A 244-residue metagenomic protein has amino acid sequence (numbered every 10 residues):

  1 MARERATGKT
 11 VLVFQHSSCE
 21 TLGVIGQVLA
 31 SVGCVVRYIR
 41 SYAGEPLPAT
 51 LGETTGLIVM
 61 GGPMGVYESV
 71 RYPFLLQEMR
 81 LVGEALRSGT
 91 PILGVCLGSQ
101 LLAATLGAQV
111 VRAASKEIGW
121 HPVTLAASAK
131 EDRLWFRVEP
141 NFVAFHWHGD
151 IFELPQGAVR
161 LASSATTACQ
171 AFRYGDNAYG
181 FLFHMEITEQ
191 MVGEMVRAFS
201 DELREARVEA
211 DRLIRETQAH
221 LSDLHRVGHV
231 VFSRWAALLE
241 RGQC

Functional and structural regions predicted by a protein language model:
M1-S88, A206-C244: N-terminal beta1-alpha1 cap of cysteine-dependent amidohydrolase-like domains
L12, R37-I39, I58, L93 (+3 more regions): Hydrophobic/aromatic beta-strand patches that form the interior of the parallel beta-sheet core in alpha/beta enzyme
L22-V24, P48, E68-V70, A103-T105 (+3 more regions): Short glycine-/acidic-enriched loop or helix-start segments at secondary-structure transitions that form or flank
V28-S31, P73-Q77, V110-V111, S163 (+1 more regions): Glycine-rich, phosphate-binding/catalytic loops in enzymes
V32, M60, S88-G89, N141 (+2 more regions): Structured helix-beta-strand junction loops
T54-T55, V59-A129: Cysteine-nucleophile active-site neighborhood
L106-Q190: Pocket-forming structural segment of enzyme catalytic cores
L161-A162, T167-Y174, A178-C244: C-terminal and late-domain segments of enzyme folds
